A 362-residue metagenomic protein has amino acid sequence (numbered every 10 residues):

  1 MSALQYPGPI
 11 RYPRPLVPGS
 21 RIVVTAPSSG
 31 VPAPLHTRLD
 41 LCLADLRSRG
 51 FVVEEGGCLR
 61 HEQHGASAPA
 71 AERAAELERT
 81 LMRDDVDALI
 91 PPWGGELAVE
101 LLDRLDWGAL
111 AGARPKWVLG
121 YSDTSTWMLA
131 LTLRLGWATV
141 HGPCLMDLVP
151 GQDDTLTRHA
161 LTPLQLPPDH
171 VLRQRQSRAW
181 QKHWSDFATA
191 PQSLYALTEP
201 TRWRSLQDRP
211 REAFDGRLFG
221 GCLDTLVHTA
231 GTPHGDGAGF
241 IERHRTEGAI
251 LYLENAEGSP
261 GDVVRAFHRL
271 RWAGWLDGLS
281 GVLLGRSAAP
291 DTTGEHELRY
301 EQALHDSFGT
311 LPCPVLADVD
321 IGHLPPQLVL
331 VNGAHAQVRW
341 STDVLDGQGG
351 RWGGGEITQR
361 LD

Functional and structural regions predicted by a protein language model:
S2-D85: ATP/NTP phosphate-donor binding region
R38-L39, A70-A74, R265-L270, H296-A303: Charged helix-capping and loop-helix junction motifs
M82-L105: Long, hydrophobic/aromatic-enriched structural stretches that serve as scaffold segments
L105-A130, R134, A138-D147, P314: Short, acidic/small-residue loops that bind anionic groups at enzyme active sites
A138-D224: Conserved anion/nucleotide-ligand pocket segment
T198, W203, Q207, G220-A249: Glycine-rich, aromatic-lined ligand/substrate-binding cores of catalytic and carbohydrate-binding domains
G231-H296: Internal helical hairpin/lid segments
G281-D362: ATP/nucleoside-binding phosphotransfer catalytic cores, i.e., glycine-rich phosphate-binding loops
